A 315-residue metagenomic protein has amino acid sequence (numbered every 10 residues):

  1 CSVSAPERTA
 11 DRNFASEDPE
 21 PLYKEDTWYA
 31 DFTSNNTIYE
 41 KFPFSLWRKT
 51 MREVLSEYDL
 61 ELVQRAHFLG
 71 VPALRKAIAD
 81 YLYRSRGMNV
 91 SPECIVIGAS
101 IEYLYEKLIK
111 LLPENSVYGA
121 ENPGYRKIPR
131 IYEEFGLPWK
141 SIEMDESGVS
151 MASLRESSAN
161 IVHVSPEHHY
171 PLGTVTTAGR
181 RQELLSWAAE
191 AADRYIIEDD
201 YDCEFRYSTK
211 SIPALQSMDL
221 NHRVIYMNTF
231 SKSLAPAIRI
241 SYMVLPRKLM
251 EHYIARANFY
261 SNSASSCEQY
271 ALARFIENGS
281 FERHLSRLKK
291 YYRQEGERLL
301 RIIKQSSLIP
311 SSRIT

Functional and structural regions predicted by a protein language model:
C1, E198-D202: Conserved acidic functional residues
C1-R52, N258-S265, A273-I276, E282-Q294 (+3 more regions): N-terminal basic, amphipathic alpha-helical segments
N36-Y39, H168-P171, D202-F205, F259: Short histidine/acidic/glycine/proline-rich micro-motifs that form metal- and phosphate-coordinating active-site loops
W47, L220-K290: Conserved core segment of the aminotransferase class I/II
M51-V54, E61-A192, C203-E204, K210-M218 (+2 more regions): Conserved core of the PLP fold type I
S91-P92, R313-T315: Short Gly/Ser/Thr- and Asp/Glu-enriched loop/turn motifs at secondary-structure junctions
N122-Y132, A159, Y195, A255 (+2 more regions): A generic "structured core" feature
